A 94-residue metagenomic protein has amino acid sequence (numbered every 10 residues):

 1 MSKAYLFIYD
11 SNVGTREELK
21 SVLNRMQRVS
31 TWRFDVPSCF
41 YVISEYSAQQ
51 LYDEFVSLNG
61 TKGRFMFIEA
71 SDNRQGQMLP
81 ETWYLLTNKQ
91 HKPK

Functional and structural regions predicted by a protein language model:
M1-E18: Short S/T/G/P-rich N-terminal loop/turn motif that feeds into the first structured element of a domain
M1-Y5, T61, P93: Short, surface-exposed loop and linker segments with low hydrophobicity and enrichment for Pro/Ser/Thr
V13-T31: Short aromatic-glycine-(Arg/Gly/Cys) micro-motifs in beta-strand/loop hairpins
N24, S57-N59, T82-Y84: General N-terminal targeting signals
V29-G76: Short, intrinsically disordered low-complexity segments
Q49-E54, G76-K94: Short, low-order "capping/linker" segments at domain edges
